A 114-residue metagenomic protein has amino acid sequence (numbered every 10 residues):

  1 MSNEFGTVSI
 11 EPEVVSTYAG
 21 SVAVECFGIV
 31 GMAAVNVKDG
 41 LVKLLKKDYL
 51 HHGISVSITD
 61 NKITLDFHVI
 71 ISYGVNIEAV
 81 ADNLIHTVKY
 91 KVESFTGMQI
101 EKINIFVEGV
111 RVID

Functional and structural regions predicted by a protein language model:
M1-Y73, D82, S94, Q99-D114: Contiguous, often N-terminal, cationic amphipathic patches that form binding interfaces
I77-A79: Solvent-exposed, non-transmembrane alpha-helical starts
